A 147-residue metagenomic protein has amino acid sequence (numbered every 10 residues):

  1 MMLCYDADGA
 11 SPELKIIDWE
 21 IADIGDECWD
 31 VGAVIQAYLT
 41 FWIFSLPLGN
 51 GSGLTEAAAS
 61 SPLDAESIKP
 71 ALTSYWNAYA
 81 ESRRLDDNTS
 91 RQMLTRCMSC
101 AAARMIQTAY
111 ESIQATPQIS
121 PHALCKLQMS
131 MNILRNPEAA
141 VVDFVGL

Functional and structural regions predicted by a protein language model:
M1-W29: Active-site acidic catalytic loop and adjacent metal/ATP-binding pocket of ATP-dependent phosphoryl transfer enzymes
D6, C28-R83, A101-Q118: Active-site activation/catalytic loop segments of kinase-like enzymes and analogous catalytic loops in related
D18-I21, Q36-T40, A57, M131-L134: Short, surface-exposed linear patches
D23, S60, D64, M93-L94: Non-transmembrane, amphipathic alpha-helical segments
G25-C28, A33, M129-R135: C-terminal, active-site-flanking charged/polar segments
L85-R96: Acidic, serine/threonine- and proline-rich low-complexity regulatory regions
R96-L147: Regulatory N- and C-terminal appendages and interdomain linkers associated with kinase/kinase-like NTP transferase
